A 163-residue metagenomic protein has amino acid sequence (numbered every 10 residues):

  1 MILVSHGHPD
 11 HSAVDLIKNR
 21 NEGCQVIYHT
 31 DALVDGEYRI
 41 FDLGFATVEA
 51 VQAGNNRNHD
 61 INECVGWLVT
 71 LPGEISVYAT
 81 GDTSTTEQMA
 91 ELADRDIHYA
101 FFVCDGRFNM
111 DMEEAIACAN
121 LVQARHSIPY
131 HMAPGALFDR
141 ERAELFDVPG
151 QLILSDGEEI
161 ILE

Functional and structural regions predicted by a protein language model:
M1, D31-R95, D156-E163: Core dinuclear metal-dependent hydrolase active-site scaffold
M1-V34, D94-F101: Active-site metal-binding motif and surrounding structural segment of the metallo-beta-lactamase
H6, V48, D82, A100 (+2 more regions): Divalent metal-coordination and catalytic microenvironments
G7-S12, L33, R39-F41, R57-N58 (+3 more regions): Active-site environment of divalent metal-dependent phosphoester hydrolases
V34-G44, L71, E91, E114-E163: Binuclear metal-ion centers of metallo-dependent hydrolases, dominated by the metallo-beta-lactamase
A79-T80, F102-V103, Y130: Thr-Gly-centered strand-to-loop micro-motif
H98-N120: Active-site-proximal segments of metal-dependent phosphoesterases and phosphodiesterases across multiple
